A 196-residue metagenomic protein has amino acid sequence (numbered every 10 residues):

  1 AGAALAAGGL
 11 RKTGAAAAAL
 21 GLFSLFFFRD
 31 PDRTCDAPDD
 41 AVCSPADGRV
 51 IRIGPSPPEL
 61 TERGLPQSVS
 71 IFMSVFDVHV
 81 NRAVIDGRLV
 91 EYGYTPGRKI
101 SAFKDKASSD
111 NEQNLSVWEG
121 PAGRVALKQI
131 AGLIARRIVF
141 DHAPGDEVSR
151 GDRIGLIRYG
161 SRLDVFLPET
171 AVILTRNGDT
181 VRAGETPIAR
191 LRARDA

Functional and structural regions predicted by a protein language model:
A1-A196: Contiguous, well-folded functional domains in the mature portion of proteins
